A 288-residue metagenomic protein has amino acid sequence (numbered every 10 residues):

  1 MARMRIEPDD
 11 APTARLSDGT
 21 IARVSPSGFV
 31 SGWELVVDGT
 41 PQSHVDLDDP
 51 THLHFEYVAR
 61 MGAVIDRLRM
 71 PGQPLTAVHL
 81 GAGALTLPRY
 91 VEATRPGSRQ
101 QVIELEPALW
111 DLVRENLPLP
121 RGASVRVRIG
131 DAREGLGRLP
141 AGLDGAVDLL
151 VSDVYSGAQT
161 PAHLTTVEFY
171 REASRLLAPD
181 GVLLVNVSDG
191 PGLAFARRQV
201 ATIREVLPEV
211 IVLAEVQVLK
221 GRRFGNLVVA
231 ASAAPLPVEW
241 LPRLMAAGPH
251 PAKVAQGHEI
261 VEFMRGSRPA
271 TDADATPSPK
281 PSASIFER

Functional and structural regions predicted by a protein language model:
A2-S27, Q42-D48, R67, K220-R288: SAM/dcSAM-binding transferase cores
R5, E168-V238: C-terminal substrate-binding/active-site "lid" region of AdoMet-derived donor-dependent transferases
A14-S17, D48-R175, P191-A194, V200: The AdoMet/dcAdoMet-binding core of the Class I SAM-like
S27, G130, L213-E215: Conserved beta-strand termini and adjacent loop/short-helix elements that scaffold enzyme active sites in alpha/beta
G28-V30, P179: Short strand-connecting beta-turns/loops that link adjacent beta-strands
W33-V37: Short polybasic amphipathic segments
T40-H44, Y155-A158, L183, G190: A short, flexible beta-alpha/helix-coil linker loop
G97-R99, G122-S124, D180, L207-E209 (+2 more regions): A generic structural signal for alpha->beta connector loops
